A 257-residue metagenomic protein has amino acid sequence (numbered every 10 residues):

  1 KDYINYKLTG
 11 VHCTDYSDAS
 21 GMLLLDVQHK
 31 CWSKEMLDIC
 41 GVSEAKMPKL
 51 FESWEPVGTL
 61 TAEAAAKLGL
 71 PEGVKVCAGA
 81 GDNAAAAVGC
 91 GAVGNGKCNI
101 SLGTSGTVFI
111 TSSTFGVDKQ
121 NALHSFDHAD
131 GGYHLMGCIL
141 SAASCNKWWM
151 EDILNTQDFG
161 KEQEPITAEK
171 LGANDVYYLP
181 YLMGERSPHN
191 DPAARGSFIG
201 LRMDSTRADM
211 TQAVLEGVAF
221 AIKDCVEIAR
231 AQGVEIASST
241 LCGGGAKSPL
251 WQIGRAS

Functional and structural regions predicted by a protein language model:
D2-T14, L23-K34, D38-G41, P56 (+1 more regions): Active-site core segments that coordinate phosphate-bearing ligands/cofactors across diverse enzyme families
D18-A19: Glycine-/proline-rich flexible loop or hinge segments
C40-E52: A conserved helix-loop-beta module that forms one wall/lid of the active-site cleft in ATP-utilizing catalytic domains
